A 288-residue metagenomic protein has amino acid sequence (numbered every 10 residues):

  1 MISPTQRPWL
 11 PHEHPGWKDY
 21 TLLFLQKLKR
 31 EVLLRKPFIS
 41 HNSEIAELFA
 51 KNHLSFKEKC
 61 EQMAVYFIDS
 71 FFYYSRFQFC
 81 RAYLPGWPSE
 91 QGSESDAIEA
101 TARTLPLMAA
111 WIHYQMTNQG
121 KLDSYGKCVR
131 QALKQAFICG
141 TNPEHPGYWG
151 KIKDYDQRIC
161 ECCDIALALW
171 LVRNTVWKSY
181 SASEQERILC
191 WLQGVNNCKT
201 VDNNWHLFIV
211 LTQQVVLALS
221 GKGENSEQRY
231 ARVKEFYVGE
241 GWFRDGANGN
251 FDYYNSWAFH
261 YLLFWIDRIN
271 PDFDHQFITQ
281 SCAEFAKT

Functional and structural regions predicted by a protein language model:
I2-I138, N142: Extreme N-terminal leader/anchor segments
A97-I98, P106-Q115, G126-T288: Aromatic-lined, polymer-binding surfaces characteristic of secreted/periplasmic polysaccharide-degrading enzymes
